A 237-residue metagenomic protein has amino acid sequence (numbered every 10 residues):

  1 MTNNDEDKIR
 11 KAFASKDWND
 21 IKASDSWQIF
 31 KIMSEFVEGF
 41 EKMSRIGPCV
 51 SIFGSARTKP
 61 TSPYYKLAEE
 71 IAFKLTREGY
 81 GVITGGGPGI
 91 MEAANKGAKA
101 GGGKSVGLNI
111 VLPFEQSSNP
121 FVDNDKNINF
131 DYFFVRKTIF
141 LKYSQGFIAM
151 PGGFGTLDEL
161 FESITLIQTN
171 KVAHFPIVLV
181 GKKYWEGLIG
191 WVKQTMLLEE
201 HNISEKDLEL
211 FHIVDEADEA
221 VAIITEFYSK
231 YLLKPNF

Functional and structural regions predicted by a protein language model:
M1-V50, L210-F211, D215-F237: SAM-dependent methyltransferases
K16-L108, Q116: Glycine-rich beta-alpha loop segments
M43-R45, K74-T76, K99, N119-V122 (+3 more regions): Solvent-exposed alpha-helices and their adjacent loops that cap or buttress functional pockets in soluble metabolic
S55-A56, G86, L108-V111, F130-F133 (+3 more regions): Fold-independent oxyanion-binding glycine-rich loops and adjacent beta-strand/coil segments at enzyme active sites
G89-A149: Acidic/glycine-enriched connector segments
L112-S117, T156, Y184-G187: Short gly/pro/ser/thr-enriched loop/turn and capping motifs at secondary-structure boundaries
D131-K183, Y228-L233: Active-site/ligand-binding-proximal alpha/beta "capping" segment
A173-K230, K234-F237: Accessory alpha-helical/coil subdomains and C-terminal extensions that flank or cap enzyme catalytic cores
